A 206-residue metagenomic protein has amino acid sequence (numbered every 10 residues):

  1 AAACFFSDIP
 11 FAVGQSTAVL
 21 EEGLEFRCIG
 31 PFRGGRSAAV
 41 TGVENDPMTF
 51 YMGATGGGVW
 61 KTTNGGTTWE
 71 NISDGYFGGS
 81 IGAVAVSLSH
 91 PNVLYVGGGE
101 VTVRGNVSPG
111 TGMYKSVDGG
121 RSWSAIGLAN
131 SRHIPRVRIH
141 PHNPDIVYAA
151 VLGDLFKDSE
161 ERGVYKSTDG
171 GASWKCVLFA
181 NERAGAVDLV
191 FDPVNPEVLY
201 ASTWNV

Functional and structural regions predicted by a protein language model:
A3-F11: C-terminal segment of classical bacterial N-terminal signal peptides
F11-V206: Beta-propeller blade termini and top-face loops
